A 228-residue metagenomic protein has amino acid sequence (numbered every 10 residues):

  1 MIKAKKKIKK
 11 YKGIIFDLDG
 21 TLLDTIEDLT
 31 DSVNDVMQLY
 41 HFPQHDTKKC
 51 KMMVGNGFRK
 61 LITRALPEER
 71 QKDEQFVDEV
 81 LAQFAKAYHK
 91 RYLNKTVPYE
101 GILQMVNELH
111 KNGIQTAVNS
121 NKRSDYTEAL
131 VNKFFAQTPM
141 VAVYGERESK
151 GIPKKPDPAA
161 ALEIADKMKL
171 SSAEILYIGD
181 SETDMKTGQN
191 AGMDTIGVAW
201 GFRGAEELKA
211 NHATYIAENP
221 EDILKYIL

Functional and structural regions predicted by a protein language model:
I2, K7-L18, L22-Q104, K111 (+1 more regions): N-terminal helical cap/lid subdomain that shapes the substrate entry/recognition surface in HAD-like hydrolases
I8-K9, N112-I114, M168-E174: Glycine-rich phosphate-binding loop signature in dinucleotide/nucleotide-binding domains
N94-K95, R123-L176, E182-A191, A205-E206: Substrate-recognition "cap/lid" segment bordering the active-site pocket of phosphatases
L103-H110, M185-N190: Surface-exposed amphipathic alpha-helices with a cationic face
M105-N132: Substrate-recognition element of Asp-dependent hydrolases with the DxDx(T/V) motif
W200-K209: Short, glycine/polar-rich helix-capping loops at beta-to-alpha or helix-loop-helix junctions that flank or form
Y215-N219: Short acidic-hydrophobic, aromatic-tinged amphipathic segments that line or gate anion-handling sites
